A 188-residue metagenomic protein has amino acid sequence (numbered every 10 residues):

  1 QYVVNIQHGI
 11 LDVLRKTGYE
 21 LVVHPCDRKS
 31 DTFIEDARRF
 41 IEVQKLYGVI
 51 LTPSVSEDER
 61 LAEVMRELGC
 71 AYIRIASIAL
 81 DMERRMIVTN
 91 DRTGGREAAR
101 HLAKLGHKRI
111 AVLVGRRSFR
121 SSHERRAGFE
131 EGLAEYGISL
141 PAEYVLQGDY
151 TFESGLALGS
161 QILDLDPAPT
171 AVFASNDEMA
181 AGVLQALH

Functional and structural regions predicted by a protein language model:
Y2: A short, glycine/small-residue-rich beta-strand->loop->alpha-helix junction that serves as a flexible
N5-V23, E42-K45, E59-R60, R66-H188: Bacterial carbohydrate/catabolite-sensing allosteric modules
D27-D31, T52-E57, E178: Short beta->alpha connector loops
S30-D36, R96: Glycine-rich, highly charged phosphate/nucleotide-binding loops
V49: Intrinsically disordered, low-complexity polar regions and short flexible loop motifs
